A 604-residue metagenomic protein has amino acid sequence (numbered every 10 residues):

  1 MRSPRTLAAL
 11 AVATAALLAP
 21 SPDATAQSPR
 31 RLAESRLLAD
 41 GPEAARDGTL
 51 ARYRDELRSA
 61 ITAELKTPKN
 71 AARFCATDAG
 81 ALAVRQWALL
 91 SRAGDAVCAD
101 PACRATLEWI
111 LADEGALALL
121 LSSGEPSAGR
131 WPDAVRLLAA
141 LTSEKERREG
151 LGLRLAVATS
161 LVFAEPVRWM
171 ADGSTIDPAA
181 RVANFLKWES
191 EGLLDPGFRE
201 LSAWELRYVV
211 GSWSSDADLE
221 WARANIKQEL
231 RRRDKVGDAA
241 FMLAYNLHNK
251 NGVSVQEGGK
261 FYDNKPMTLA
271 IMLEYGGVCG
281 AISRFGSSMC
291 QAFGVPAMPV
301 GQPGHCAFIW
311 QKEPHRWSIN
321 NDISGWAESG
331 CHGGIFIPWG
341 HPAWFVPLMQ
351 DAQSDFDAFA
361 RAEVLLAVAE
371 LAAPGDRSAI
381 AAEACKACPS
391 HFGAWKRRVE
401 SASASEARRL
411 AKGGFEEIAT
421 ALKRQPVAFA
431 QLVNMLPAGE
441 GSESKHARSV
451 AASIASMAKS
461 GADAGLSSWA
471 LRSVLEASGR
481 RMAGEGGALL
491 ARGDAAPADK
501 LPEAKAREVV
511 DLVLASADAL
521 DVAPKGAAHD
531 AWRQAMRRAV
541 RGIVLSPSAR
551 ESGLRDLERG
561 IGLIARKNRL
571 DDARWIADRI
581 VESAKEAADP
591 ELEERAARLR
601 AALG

Functional and structural regions predicted by a protein language model:
M1-A9: Bacterial N-terminal signal peptides that target proteins for export
A9-A19: Bacterial N-terminal signal peptides
A24-A26: Boundary at the C-terminal end of the N-terminal hydrophobic targeting segment
S28-V162: Non-catalytic protein-protein interaction scaffold segments in large eukaryotic complex-forming proteins
A102-M272: Secondary-structure boundary elements
A240-H248, E257-G259, L273, R316 (+1 more regions): His-Asp-centered catalytic microenvironments across diverse enzyme cores, prominently the transglutaminase-like
D263-Y275, G280-F359: Hydrophobic/aromatic-rich core segments of domains that either
A381-G604: Extended amphipathic alpha-helical coiled-coil/heptad-repeat regions
